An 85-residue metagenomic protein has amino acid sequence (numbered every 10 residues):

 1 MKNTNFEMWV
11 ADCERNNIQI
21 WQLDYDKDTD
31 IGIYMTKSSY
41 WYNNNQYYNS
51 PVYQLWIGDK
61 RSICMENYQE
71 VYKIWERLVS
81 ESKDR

Functional and structural regions predicted by a protein language model:
M1-T4, M8, V79-R85: Short intrinsically disordered terminal tails
K2, W9-V10, T36, E66: Position-driven detector of the extreme protein N-terminus
T4-Q19: Extended non-catalytic interaction/regulatory regions in multidomain proteins
R15-R77: Acidic, low-complexity, intrinsically disordered interaction modules
